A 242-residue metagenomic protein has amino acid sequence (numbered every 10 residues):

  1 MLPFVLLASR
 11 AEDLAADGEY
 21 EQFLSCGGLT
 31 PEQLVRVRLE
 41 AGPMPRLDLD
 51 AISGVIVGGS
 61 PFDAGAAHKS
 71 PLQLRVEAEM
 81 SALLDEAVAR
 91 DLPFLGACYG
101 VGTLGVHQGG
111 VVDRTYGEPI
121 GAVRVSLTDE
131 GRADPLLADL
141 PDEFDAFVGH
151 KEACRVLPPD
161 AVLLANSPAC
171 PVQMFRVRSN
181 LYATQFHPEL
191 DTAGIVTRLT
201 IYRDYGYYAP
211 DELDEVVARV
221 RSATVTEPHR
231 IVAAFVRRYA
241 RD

Functional and structural regions predicted by a protein language model:
M1-A89, Y208-D242: N-terminal beta1-alpha1 cap of cysteine-dependent amidohydrolase-like domains
L6, M44-L47, A51, T128-D242: Amide-donor transfer/coupling interface in amidating biosynthetic enzymes
S9, Y99, K151: Short strand-turn motif at the edge of the Rossmann-like AdoMet-binding core
A16-D17, R46, G65-H68, G105-H107 (+3 more regions): Short glycine-/acidic-enriched loop or helix-start segments at secondary-structure transitions that form or flank
Q22-L24, P71-R75, V112-D113, L164 (+1 more regions): Glycine-rich, phosphate-binding/catalytic loops in enzymes
Q33-V35, V111, D145, V162: Conserved beta-strand segments of alpha/beta enzyme cores
V37-L39, T115, G149, N166: Conserved beta-strand termini and adjacent loop/short-helix elements that scaffold enzyme active sites in alpha/beta
F62-G131: Cysteine-nucleophile active-site neighborhood
